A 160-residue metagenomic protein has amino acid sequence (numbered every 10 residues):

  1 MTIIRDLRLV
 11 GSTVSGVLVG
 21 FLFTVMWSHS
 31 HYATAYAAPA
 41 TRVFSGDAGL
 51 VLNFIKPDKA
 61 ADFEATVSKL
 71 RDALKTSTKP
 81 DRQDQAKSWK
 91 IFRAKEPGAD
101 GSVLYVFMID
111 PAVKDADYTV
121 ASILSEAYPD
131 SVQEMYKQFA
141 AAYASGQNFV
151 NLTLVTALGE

Functional and structural regions predicted by a protein language model:
M1-G11: N-terminal secretory signal peptides that target proteins for export/translocation
S12-H31: Bacterial N-terminal signal peptides
T34-G46, K75-V106, K114: Short, glycine- and small/hydrophobic-rich beta-strand elements in well-ordered beta-sheets
F44-P57: Acidic/histidine-rich, surface-exposed loop or edge segments in extracytoplasmic proteins
K56-D62, K69-L70, A112-A116: Primarily extracytoplasmic ectodomains and periplasmic/lumenal surface modules that are beta-strand-rich
A61-Q83: Short amphipathic alpha-helical segments
T66-S68, T119-Y128: Short amphipathic alpha-helices in soluble, non-transmembrane regions that often serve as interface/regulatory elements
S125-E160: C-terminal partner/receptor-binding element of secreted or periplasmic proteins
